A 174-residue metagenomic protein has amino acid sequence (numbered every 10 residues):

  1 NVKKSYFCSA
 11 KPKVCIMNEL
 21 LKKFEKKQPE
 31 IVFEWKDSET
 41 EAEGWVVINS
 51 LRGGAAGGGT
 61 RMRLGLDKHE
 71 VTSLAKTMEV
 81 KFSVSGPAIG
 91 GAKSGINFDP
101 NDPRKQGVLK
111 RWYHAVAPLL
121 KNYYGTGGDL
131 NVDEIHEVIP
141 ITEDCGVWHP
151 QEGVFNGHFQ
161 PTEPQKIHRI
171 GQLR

Functional and structural regions predicted by a protein language model:
C15-K36: Short, Gly/Pro- and small/polar-rich lid/capping loops
P29-V32, T40-V47, G57-T60: GHKL/Histidine-kinase-like ATPase module
E34-K36, V47-N49, R63, N97: Residues in well-ordered beta-strands of folded domains
E39-R52, S83-A88: N-terminal glycine-rich anion-binding loops that anchor highly charged ligand groups
I48-V80: N-terminal cap/recognition module
R63, F82-R174: Glycine/serine-rich phosphate-binding loop and adjoining beta1-alpha1 elements at the start of nucleotide-handling
